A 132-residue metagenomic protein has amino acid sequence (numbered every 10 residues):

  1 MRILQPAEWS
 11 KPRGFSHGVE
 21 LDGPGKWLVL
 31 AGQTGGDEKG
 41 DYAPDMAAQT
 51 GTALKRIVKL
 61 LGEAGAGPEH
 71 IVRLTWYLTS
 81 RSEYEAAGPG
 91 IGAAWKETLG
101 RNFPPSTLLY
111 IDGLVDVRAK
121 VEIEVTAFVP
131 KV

Functional and structural regions predicted by a protein language model:
M1-V72, L78-V132: N-terminal presequence-like segments and the immediate start of the first folded domain
